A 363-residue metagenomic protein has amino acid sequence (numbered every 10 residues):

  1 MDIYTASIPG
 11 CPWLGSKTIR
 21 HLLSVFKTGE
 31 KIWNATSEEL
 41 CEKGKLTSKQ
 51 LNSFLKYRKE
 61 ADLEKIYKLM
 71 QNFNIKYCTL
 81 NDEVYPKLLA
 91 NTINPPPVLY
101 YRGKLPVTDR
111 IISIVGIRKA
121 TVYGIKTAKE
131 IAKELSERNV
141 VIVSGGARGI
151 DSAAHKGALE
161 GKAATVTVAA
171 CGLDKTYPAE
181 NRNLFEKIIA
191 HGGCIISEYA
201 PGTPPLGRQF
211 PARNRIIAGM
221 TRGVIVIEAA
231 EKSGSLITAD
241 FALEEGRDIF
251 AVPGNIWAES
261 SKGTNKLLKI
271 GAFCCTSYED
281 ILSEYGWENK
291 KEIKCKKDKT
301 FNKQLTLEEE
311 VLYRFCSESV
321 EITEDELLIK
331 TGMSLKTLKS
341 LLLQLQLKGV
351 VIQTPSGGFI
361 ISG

Functional and structural regions predicted by a protein language model:
M1-E83, A251, E324, K348-V350 (+2 more regions): Short, small/acidic-rich helices and loops at N termini and domain boundaries of DNA replication/processing enzymes
K68-Q71, T79-G363: Glycine-biased, small-residue-rich flexible motifs in mid-sequence functional cores and linkers
